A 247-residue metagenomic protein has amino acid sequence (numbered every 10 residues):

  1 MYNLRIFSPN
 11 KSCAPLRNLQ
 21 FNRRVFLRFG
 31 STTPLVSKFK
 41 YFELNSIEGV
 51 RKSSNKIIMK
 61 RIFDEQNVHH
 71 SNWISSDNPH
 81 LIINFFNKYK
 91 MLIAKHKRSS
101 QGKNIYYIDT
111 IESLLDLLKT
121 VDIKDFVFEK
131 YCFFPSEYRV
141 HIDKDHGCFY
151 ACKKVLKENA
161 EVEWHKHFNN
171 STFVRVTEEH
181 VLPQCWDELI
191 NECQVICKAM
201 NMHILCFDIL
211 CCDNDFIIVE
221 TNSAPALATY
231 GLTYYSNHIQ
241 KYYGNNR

Functional and structural regions predicted by a protein language model:
Y2-K88: Conserved N-proximal alpha/beta basic substrate-recognition cap immediately N-terminal to, or forming the N-lobe
T32-T33, R98-S100, F133-P135, G147-C148 (+3 more regions): Short, solvent-exposed loop/turn segments at secondary-structure junctions
M91-I108: Conserved anion/nucleotide-ligand pocket segment
L92, F149-Y150, L205, I217-E220: Protein kinase-like catalytic core scaffold
Y106-E188: Phosphate-binding site of ATP-dependent enzymes
D125-F126, M202-L205: PAS/PAS-like sensory domains
Q184, K198-M202, C211-R247: C-terminal active-site "lid" helix and adjoining low-complexity regulatory extension at the edge of ATP-using catalytic
F207-I209: Hydrophobic residue at the +6 position relative to the catalytic HRD Asp in the kinase catalytic loop
